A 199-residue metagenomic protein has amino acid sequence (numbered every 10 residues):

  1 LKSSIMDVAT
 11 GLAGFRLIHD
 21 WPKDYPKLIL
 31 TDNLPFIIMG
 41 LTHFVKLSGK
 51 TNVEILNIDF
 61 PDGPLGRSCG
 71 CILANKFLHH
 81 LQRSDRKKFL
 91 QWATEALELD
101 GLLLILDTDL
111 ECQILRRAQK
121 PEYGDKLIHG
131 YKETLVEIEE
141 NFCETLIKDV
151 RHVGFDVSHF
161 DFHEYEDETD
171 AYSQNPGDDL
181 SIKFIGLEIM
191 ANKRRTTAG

Functional and structural regions predicted by a protein language model:
L1-S4: Short helix-loop-beta connector
M6-P61: Class I SAM-dependent methyltransferase SAM/SAH-binding core
D62-R67: Short conserved loop adjoining the S-adenosyl-L-methionine
L73: A conserved beta-strand element that flanks and buttresses the S-adenosyl-L-methionine
K76-H80: Short catalytic micro-motifs in class I SAM-dependent methyltransferases
K87-L99: A short glycine-rich, Lys/Arg-flanked "PGG" loop and its adjoining helix->strand segment in the class I
L106-A171: C-terminal alpha-helical "lid/dimerization" subdomain adjacent to the S-adenosyl-L-methionine
G154, D170-G199: Core SAM-dependent methyltransferase catalytic element
